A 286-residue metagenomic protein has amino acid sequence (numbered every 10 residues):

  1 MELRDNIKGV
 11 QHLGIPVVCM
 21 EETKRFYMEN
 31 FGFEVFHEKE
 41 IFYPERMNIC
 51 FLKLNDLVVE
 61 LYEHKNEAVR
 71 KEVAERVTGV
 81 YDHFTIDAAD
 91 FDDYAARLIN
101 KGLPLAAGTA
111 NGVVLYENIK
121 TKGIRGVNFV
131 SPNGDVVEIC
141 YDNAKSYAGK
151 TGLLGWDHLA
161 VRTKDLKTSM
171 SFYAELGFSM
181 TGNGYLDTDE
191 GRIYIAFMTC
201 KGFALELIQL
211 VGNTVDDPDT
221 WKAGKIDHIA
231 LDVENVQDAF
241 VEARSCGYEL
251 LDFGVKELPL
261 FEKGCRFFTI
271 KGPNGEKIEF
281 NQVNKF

Functional and structural regions predicted by a protein language model:
M1-K24, Y81-I86, C140-M170, L176-G184 (+2 more regions): N-terminal beta-strand motif that seeds the catalytic metal site of vicinal oxygen chelate
M1-N6, K39, A95-L153, N183-L186 (+3 more regions): Vicinal oxygen chelate
D5-I7, I15-V59, D93, N100 (+4 more regions): Core segments of cupin and vicinal oxygen chelate
G9-V18, I49-N55, E72-K101, R125-V130 (+5 more regions): Vicinal oxygen chelate
E34-V35, V59-L61, V69-R70, V137-I139 (+4 more regions): Short loop/beta submotifs within extracellular cysteine-rich repeat domains
N55, Y62-H64, D142, K201 (+2 more regions): Generic beta-structure capping elements
E67-K71, A106, V211-D216, L251: Short, flexible, mixed-charge acidic loops at enzyme active sites
R70-A74, A144-G152, D216: Intrinsically disordered, low-complexity Ser/Thr-rich linker and spacer segments in cell-wall-related proteins
